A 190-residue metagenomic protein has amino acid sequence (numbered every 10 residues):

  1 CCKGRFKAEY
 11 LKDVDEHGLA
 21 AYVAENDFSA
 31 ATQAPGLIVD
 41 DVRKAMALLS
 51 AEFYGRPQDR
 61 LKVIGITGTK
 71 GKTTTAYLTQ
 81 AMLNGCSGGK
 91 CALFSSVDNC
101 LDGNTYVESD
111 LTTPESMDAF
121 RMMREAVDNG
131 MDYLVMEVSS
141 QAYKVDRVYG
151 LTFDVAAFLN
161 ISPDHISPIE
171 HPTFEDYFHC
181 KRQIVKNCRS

Functional and structural regions predicted by a protein language model:
C1-L48: N-terminal leader/targeting and accessory segments in enzymes
L48-S190: Phosphate-binding loop of NTP-binding sites
